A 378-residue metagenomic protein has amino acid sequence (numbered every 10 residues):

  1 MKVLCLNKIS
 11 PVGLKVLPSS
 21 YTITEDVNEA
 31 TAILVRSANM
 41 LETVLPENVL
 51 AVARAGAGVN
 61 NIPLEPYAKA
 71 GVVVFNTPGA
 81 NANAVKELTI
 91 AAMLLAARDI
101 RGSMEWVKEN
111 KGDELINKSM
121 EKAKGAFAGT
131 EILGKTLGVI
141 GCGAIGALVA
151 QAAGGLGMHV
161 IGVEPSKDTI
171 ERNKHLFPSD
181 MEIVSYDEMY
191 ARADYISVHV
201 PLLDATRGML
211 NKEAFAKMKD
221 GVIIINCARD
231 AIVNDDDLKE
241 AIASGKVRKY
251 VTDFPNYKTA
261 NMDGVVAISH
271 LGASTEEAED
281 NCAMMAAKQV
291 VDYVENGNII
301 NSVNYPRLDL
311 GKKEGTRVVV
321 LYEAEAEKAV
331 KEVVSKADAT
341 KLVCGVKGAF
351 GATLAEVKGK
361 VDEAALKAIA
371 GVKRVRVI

Functional and structural regions predicted by a protein language model:
M1-T77, N211-E213, I223, N234 (+3 more regions): An N-terminal-biased, well-structured beta-alpha scaffold segment characteristic of Rossmann-like dinucleotide-binding
A38-T43, S166-T259, S274: Rossmann-like adenosine-cofactor binding region
P78-T136, N301-V303: Phosphate-binding beta-alpha-beta segment of Rossmann-like dinucleotide-binding domains, i.e., the NAD(P)
K86-E105, Q151-M158, M284-N298: Oxidoreductase and adenylate-handling cofactor-binding alpha/beta cores
G138-G141: Conserved N-terminal Rossmann-fold NAD(P)-binding element of oxidoreductases
I145: Hydrophobic/small residue at the entry helix of a nucleotide-binding pocket
H159, D220-K312, V318-A324, A352-T353 (+2 more regions): Rossmann-like dinucleotide-binding domain for NAD(H)/NADP(H)
E323-T340, D362-E363: Short amphipathic alpha-helix segments
